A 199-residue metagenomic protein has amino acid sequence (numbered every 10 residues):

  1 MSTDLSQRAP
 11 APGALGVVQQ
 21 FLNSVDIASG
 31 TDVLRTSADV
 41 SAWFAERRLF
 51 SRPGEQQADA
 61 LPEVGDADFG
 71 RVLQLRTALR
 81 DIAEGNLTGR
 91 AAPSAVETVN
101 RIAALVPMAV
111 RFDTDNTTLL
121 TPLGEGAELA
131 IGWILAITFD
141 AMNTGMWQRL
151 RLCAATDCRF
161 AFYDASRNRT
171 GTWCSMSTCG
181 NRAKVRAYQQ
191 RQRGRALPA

Functional and structural regions predicted by a protein language model:
M1-L152, R159-F160, P198-A199: Short helix-coil boundary/hinge micro-motifs
A154, C158, F162-Y163, R167-A199: N-terminal cysteine/histidine-rich coordination modules
